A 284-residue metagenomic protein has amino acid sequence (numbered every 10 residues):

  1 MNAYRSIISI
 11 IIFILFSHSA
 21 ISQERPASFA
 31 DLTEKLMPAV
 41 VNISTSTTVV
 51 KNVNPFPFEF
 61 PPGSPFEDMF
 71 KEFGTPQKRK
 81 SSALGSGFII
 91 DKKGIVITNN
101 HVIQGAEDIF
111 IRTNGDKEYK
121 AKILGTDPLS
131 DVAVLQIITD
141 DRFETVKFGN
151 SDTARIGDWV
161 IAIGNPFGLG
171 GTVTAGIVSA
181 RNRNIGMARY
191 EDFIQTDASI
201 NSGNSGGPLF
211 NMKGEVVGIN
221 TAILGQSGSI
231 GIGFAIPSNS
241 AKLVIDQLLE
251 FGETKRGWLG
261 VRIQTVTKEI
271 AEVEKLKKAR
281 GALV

Functional and structural regions predicted by a protein language model:
M1-I8: Bacterial N-terminal signal peptides that target proteins for export
S17-S19: N-terminal signal peptide c-region/cleavage motif recognized by signal peptidases
S22-A282: Serine-dependent protease modules
